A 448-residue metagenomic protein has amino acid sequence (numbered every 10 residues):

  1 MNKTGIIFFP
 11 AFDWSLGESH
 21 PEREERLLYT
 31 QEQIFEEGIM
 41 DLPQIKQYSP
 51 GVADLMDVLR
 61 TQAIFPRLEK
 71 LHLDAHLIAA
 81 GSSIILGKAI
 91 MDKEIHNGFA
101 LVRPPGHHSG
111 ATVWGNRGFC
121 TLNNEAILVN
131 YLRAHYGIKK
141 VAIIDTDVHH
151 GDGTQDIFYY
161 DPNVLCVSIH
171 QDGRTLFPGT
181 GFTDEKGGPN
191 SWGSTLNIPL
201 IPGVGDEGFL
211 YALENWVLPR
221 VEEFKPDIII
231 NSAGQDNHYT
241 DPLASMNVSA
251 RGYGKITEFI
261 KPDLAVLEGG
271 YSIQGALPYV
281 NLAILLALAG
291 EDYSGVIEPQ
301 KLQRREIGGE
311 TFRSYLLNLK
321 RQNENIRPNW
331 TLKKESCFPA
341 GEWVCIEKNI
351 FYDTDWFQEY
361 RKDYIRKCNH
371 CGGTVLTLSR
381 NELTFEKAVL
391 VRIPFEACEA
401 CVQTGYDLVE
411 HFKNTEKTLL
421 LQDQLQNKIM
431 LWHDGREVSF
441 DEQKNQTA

Functional and structural regions predicted by a protein language model:
M1-I144, H149-A448: HDAC/HDAC-like amidohydrolase catalytic core signature
